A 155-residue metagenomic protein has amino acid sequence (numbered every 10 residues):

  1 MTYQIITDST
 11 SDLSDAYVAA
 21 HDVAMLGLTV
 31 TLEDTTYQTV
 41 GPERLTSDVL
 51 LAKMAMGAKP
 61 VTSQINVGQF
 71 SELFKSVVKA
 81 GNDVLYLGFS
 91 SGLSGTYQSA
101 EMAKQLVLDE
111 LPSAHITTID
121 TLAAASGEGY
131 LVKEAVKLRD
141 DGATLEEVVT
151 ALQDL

Functional and structural regions predicted by a protein language model:
M1, A20-V23, L111-H115: A short helix-to-beta-strand connector/capping loop
Q4-Q69: N-terminal glycine-rich anion-binding loop in soluble enzyme alpha/beta folds
E72-V84: Glycine-rich phosphate/diphosphate-binding loops that line cofactor/substrate pockets in enzymes
D83-S91, T117-D120, E134: Short glycine-rich or small-residue beta-strand-to-loop segments that form or flank ligand, phosphate, metal/Fe-S
G88-L111, Y130-V132: Short Gly/Thr/Asp-enriched flexible loops that form oxyanion-binding sites at enzyme active sites
K104-A125, T144-V149: Short, acidic/small-residue loops that bind anionic groups at enzyme active sites
P112-A114, G127-D140: Acidic/polar active-site rim loop that often engages polyanionic ligands
V136-L155: Internal, active-site/partner-interface "lid" segment
